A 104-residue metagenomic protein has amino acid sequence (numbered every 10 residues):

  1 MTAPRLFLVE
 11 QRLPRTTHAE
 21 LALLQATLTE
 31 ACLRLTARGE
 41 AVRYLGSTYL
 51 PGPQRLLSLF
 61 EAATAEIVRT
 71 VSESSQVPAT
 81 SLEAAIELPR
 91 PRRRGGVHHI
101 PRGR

Functional and structural regions predicted by a protein language model:
M1-A37, T70, E87-R104: Short S/T/G/P-rich N-terminal loop/turn motif that feeds into the first structured element of a domain
E10, L45, E83: Residues in well-ordered beta-strands of folded domains
Q11-L13, L59-A62: Short beta-strand-to-loop capping motifs
C32-L57: Short, glycine- and small/hydrophobic-rich beta-strand elements in well-ordered beta-sheets
E61-R90: An amphipathic, aromatic/His-enriched active-site/gating alpha helix that lines ligand/cofactor pockets
